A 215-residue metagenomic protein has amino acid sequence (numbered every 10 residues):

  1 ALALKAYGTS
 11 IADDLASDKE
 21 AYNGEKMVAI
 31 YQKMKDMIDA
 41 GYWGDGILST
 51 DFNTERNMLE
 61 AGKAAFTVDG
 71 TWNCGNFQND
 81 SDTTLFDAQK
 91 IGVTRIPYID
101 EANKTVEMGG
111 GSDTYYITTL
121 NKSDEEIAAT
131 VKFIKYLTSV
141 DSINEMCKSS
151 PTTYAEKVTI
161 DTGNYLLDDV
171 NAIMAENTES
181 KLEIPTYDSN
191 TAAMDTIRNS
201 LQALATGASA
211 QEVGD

Functional and structural regions predicted by a protein language model:
A1-N23, K35, A64: Extracytoplasmic/periplasmic solute-binding protein
S17-L48: Glycine-centered hinge/linker elements that transmit conformational signals in sensory and ligand-binding systems
A40, D82-S149: Extracytoplasmic/periplasmic substrate-recognition and gating elements
G46-E60: Short helix-initiation/N-cap motifs at beta->coil->alpha
F52, D69-C74, G111-D113: Beta->alpha turn/N-cap motifs
A61-G70, Q89: Alpha-to-beta junction loops
T71-D87: A ligand-binding cleft/hinge motif common to bilobed small-molecule-binding domains
G109, S149-A155, T159-I160, V170-D215: C-terminal capping/gating helix-and-loop segments adjacent to ligand/active sites or protein-protein/ligand interfaces
